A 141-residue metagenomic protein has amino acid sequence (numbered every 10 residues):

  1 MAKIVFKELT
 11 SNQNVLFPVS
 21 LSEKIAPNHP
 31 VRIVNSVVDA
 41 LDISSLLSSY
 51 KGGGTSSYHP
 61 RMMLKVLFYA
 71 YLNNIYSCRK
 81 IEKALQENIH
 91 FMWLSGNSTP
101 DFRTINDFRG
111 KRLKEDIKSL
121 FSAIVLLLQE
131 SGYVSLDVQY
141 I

Functional and structural regions predicted by a protein language model:
M1-I141: Detector for conserved single-position "signature" residues within domains
